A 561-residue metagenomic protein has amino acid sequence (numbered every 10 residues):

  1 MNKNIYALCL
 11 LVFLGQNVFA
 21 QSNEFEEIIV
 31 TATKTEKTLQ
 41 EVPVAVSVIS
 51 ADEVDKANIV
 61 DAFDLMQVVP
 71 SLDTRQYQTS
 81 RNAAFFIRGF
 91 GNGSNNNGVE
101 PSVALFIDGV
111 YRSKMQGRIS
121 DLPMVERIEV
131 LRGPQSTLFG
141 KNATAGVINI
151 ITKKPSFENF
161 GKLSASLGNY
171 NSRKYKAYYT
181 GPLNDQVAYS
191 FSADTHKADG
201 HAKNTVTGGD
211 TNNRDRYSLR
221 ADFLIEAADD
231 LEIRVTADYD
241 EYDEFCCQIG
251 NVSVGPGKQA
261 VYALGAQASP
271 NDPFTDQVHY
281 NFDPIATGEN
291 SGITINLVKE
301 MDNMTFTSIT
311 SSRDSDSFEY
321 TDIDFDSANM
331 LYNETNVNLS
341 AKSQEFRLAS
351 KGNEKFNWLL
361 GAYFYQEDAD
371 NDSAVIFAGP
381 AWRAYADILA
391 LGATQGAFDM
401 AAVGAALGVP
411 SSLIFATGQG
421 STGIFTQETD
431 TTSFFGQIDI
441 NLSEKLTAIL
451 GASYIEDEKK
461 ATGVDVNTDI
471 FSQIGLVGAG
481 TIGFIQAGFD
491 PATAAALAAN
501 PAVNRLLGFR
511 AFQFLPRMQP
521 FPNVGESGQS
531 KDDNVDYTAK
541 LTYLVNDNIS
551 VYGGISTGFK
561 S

Functional and structural regions predicted by a protein language model:
F25-E158: Acidic, small-polar-rich N-terminal luminal/periplasmic segments of exported/outer-membrane proteins
A83, E100-S102, K114, P123-E126 (+7 more regions): Outer-membrane beta-barrel translocator/receptor signature
N149, S156-E158, S166, A177-F282 (+5 more regions): Periplasmic-side early beta-strands and strand-to-turn transitions of outer-membrane beta-barrels
K154, P182-D185, I225-L231, E300-N303 (+5 more regions): Outer-membrane beta-barrel strand-turn architecture
L163-L167, F191-K197, V235-Y239, T310-S312 (+3 more regions): Transmembrane beta-barrel strands of outer-membrane/channel proteins
A202-D210, C247-H279, I323-Y332, A374-I424 (+1 more regions): Solvent-exposed loop segments that connect transmembrane elements
L224-A228, L348-K351, Y363-Y365, T429-S561: Structural signature of Gram-negative outer-membrane beta-barrels, strongest in the C-terminal barrel of TonB-dependent
E300-F435, I440, G463: Replace "related TpsB outer-membrane translocases also match" with "some related outer-membrane beta-barrels such as
